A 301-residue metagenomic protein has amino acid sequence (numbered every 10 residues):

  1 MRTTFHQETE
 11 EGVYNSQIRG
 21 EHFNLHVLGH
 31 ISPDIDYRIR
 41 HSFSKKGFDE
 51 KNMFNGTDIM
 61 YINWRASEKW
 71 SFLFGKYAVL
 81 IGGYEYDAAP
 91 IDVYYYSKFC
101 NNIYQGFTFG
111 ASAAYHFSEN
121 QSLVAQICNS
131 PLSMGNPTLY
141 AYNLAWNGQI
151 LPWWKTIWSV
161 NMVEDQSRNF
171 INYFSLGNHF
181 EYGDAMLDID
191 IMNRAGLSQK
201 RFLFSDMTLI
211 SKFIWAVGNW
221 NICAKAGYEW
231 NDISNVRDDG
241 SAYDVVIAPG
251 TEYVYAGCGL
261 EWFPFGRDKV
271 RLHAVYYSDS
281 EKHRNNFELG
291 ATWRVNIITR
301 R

Functional and structural regions predicted by a protein language model:
M1-H6, V13-S130, T138, N147-I150 (+1 more regions): Outer membrane beta-barrel
T4-Y14, S32, D49-E50, Y61 (+5 more regions): Outer-membrane beta-barrel pore domains
S122-F170: Loop-centered beta-sheet repeat module
